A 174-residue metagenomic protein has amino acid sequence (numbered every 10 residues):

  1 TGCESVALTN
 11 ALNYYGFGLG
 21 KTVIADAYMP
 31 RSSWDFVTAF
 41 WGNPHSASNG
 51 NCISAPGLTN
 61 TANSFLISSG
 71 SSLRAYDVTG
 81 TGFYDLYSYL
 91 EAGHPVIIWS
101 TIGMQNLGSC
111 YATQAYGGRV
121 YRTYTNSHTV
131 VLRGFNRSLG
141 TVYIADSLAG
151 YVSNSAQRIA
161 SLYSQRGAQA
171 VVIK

Functional and structural regions predicted by a protein language model:
T1-H94: Cysteine-nucleophile protease catalytic domains, especially the papain-like/related folds used in DUB/UBL proteases
G2-E4, R74-A75, P95-S100, V131 (+2 more regions): Structural recognition of the beta-strand scaffold that forms the well-ordered cores of secreted hydrolase catalytic
A7, D77-T79, S100-M104, G134-N136 (+1 more regions): A mature extracytoplasmic/lumenal domain signature
L58, A92-H94, N126-V131, S138: Residues that flank catalytic or metal-binding motifs in active/ligand-binding sites
T61-S64, D85-Y89, L107-G117, D146: Flexible, surface-exposed loop/gating regions in the mature catalytic domains of secreted/periplasmic hydrolases
F83, N106-C110, V152-A156: Extracytoplasmic/secreted cell-surface and envelope-processing proteins
I97-W99, L107, R122: Short, hydrophobic/π-rich interface segment
T113-Y124, V131-K174: Noncatalytic regulatory segments and standalone regulatory/sensor domains
